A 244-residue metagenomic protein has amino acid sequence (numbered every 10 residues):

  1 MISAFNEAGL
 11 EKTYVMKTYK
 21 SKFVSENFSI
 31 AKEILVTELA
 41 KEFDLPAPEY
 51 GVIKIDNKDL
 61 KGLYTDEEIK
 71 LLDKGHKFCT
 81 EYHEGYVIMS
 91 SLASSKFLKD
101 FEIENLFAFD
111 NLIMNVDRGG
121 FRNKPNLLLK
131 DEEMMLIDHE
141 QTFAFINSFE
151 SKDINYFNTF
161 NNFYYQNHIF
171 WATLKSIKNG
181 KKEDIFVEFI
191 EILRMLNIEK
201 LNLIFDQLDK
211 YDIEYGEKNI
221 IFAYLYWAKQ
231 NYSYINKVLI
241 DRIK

Functional and structural regions predicted by a protein language model:
M1-M89, L112-V116, D131-E133, H139 (+1 more regions): Conserved ATP-binding subdomain of kinase catalytic cores across diverse folds
S21, I34-E38, F97-E102, S148 (+1 more regions): Short, low-complexity, polar/charged sequence segments that are solvent-exposed and flexible
A40-F43, L72-H76, E102-F107, D153-I154 (+1 more regions): Glycine-rich loops and low-complexity Gly/Arg-rich segments that provide flexible linkers or classic glycine-based
F43-L45, I55-L60, M89-S95, D117-N126 (+2 more regions): Noncatalytic linker/hinge segments flanking ATPase motor cores
K61-K70, S90-K99, Y211-E214, K218: Short, structured coil/loop segments at alpha-helix boundaries
D73-K74, D100-N115, F170-E183: A short, terminal or domain-edge coil/loop segment
Y86-S148: Conserved kinase catalytic-core segment
K130-K244: C-terminal catalytic region of ATP-dependent kinase domains
